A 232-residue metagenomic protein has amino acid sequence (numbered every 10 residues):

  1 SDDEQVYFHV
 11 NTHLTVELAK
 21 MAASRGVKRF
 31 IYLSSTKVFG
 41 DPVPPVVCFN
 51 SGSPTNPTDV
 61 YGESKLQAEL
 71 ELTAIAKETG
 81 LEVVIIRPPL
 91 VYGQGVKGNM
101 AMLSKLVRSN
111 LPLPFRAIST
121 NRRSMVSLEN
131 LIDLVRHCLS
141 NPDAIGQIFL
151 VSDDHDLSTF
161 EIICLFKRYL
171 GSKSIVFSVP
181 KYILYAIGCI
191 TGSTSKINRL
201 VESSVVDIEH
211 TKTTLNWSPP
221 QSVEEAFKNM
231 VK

Functional and structural regions predicted by a protein language model:
S1-T12, E17, M21-S24, F39-D41: NAD(P)H-binding glycine-rich loop region in Rossmannoid oxidoreductase-like domains and their noncatalytic homologs
Q5-V6, S35-T58, A74-E78: Active-site "gating" loop of Rossmann-like NAD(P)-dependent oxidoreductase/epimerase domains
V6-T12, V47-N50, T58-L66, L90-G93 (+3 more regions): Short-chain dehydrogenase/reductase
N56-V84: Active-site Tyr-X1-5-Lys
L81-M102: Flexible, glycine-rich beta-alpha linker
V96-M102, R116-S140, G146-Q147: Substrate-positioning beta->alpha
H137-T194, E224-V231: Mid/C-terminal beta-alpha module of Rossmann-like enzyme folds, strongest in SDR-family dehydrogenases/epimerases
K196-K232: C-terminal amphipathic/interface module of NAD(P)-dependent oxidoreductases and related NAD-binding regulators
